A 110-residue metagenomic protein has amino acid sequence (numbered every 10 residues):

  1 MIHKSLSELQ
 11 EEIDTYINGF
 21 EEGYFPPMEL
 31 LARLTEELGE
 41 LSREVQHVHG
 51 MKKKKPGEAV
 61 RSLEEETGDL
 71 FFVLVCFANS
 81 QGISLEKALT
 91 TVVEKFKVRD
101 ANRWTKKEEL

Functional and structural regions predicted by a protein language model:
M1-T67, F71-L110: Flexible "arm" and connector segments at domain edges
